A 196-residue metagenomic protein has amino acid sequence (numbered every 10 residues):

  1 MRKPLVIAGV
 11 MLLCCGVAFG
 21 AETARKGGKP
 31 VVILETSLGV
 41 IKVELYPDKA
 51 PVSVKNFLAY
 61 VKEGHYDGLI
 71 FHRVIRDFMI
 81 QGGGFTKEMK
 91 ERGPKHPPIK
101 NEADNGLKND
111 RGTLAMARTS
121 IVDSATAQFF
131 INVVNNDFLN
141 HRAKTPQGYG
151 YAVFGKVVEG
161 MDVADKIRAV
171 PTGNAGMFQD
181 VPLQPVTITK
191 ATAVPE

Functional and structural regions predicted by a protein language model:
M1-P4: Positively charged n-region of N-terminal signal peptides that target proteins for export
I7-A8, C14-E196: Cyclophilin-like peptidyl-prolyl cis-trans isomerases
